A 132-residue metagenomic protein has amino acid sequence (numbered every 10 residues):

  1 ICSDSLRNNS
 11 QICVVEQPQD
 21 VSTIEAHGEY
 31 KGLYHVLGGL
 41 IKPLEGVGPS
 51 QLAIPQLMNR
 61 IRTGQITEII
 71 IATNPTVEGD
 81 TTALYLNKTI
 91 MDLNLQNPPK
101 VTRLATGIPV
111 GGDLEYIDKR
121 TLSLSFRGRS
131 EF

Functional and structural regions predicted by a protein language model:
C2, N8-Q11, I24, V101-L104 (+2 more regions): Short, well-ordered helical secondary-structure segments
S3-T73: Extended interfacial segments that mediate partner engagement and assembly in macromolecular machines
L57-F132: Long C-terminal interaction/binding lobes of large macromolecular proteins
